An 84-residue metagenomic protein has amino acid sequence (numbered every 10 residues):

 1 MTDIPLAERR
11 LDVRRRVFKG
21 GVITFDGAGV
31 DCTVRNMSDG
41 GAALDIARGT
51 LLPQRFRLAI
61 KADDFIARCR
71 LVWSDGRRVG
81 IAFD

Functional and structural regions predicted by a protein language model:
M1-D84: Structured alpha-helical
